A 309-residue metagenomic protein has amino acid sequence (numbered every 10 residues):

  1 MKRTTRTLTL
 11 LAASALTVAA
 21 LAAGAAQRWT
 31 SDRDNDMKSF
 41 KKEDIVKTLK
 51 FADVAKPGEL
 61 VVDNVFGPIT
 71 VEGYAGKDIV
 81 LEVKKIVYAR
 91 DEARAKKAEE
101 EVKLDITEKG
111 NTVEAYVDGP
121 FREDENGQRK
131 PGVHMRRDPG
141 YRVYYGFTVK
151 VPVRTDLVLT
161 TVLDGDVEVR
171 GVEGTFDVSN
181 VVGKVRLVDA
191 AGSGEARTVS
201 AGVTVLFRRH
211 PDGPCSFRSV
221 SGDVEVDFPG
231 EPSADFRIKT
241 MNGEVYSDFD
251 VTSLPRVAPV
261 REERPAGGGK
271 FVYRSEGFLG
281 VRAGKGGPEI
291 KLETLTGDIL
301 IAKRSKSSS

Functional and structural regions predicted by a protein language model:
K2-S309: Intrinsically disordered, low-complexity terminal regions
